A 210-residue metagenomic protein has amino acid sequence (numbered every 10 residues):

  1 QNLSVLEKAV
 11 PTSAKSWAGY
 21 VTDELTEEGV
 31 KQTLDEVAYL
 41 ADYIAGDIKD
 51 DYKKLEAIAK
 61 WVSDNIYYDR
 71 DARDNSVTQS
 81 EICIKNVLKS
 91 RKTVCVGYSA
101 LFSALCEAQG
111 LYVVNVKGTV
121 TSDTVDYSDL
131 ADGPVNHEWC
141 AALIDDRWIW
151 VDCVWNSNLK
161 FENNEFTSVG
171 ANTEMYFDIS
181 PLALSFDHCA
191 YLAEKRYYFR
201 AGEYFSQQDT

Functional and structural regions predicted by a protein language model:
N2, P11-S16, T26-E27, T78 (+5 more regions): Serine/threonine-rich low-complexity intrinsically disordered regions
N2-R91, A100-S103: Secondary-structure boundary elements
S99-S180: Hydrophobic/aromatic-rich core segments of domains that either
K160-T210: Alpha-helical and coiled-coil interaction segments, frequently adjacent to or embedded within charge-biased
